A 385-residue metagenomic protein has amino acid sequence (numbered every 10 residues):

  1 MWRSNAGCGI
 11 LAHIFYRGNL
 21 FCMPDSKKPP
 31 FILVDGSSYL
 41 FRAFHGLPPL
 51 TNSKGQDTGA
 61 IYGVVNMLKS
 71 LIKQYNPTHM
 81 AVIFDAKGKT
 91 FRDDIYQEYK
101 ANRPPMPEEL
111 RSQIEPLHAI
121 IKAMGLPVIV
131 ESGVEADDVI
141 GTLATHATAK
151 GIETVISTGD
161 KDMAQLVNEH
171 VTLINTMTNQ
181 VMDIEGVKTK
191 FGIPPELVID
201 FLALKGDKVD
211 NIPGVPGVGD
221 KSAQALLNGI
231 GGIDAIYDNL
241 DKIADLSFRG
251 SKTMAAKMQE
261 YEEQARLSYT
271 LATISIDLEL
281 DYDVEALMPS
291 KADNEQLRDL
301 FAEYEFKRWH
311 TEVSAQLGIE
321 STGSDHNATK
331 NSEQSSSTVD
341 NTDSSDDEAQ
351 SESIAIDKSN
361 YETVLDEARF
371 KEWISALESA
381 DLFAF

Functional and structural regions predicted by a protein language model:
G9, H13, S337-T338: Generic short N-terminal amphipathic or hydrophobic helices
F15-Y16, F21: Aromatic (phenylalanine/tyrosine) cluster motif
M23-P127, T178: Domain-level signal for Mg2+-assisted phosphodiester chemistry and nucleotide/NA-binding surfaces in nucleic-acid
P24-K27, L50-T51, A101-D277: Extended two-metal-dependent nuclease catalytic cores across DNA- and RNA-processing enzymes
I72-I83, E153-I156, K161-Q165, Y261-T273 (+1 more regions): Structured, non-catalytic alpha/beta "coupling" segments that mediate domain-domain communication and provide generic
L287-F385: Long, highly charged low-complexity segments
